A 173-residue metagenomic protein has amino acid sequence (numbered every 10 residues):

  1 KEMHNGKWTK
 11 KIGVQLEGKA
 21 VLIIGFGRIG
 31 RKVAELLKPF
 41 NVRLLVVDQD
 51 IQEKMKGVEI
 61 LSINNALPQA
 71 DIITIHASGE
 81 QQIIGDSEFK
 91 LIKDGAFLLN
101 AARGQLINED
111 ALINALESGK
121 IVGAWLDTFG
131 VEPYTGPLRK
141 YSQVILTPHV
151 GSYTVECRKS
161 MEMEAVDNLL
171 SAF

Functional and structural regions predicted by a protein language model:
K1-A20, K32-E35: Phosphate-binding beta-alpha-beta segment of Rossmann-like dinucleotide-binding domains, i.e., the NAD(P)
I12, V131-F173: C-terminal helix-to-coil terminal segments
K19, N41, Q69-A70, G95-A96 (+1 more regions): Short, well-ordered alpha-helix to beta-strand connector turns
F26-G27: Glycine-rich Rossmann-fold phosphate-binding loop(s) that bind the pyrophosphate of adenine dinucleotide cofactors
A34, K38, L116: Gly/Ala-rich phosphate-binding loop of Rossmann-like dinucleotide-binding domains, activating on the conserved
K38-K56: NAD(P)-binding Rossmann-fold cofactor-contacting core
D50-P137: Rossmann-like adenosine-cofactor binding region
